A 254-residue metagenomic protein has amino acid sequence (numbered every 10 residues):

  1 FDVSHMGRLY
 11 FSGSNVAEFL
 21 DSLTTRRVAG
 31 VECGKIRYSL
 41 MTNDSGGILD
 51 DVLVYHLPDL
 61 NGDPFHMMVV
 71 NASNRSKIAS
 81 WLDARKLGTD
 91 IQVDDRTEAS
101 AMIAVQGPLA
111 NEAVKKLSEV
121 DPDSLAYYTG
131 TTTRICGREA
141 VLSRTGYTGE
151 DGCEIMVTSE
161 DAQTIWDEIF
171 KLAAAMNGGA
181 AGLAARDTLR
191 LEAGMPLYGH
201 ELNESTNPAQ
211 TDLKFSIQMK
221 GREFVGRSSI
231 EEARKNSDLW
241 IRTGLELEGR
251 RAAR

Functional and structural regions predicted by a protein language model:
F1-T42, G47: Acidic, proline/glycine-enriched N-terminal capping motif
E32-L49, D123-G137: Conserved alpha/beta core surface patches that mediate binding of polyanionic ligands
L53-V54: Glycine-rich, Trp-frequent "lid" loop and neighboring beta-strands that shape and gate the flavin cofactor pocket
L57-R254: Conserved, structured C-terminal
